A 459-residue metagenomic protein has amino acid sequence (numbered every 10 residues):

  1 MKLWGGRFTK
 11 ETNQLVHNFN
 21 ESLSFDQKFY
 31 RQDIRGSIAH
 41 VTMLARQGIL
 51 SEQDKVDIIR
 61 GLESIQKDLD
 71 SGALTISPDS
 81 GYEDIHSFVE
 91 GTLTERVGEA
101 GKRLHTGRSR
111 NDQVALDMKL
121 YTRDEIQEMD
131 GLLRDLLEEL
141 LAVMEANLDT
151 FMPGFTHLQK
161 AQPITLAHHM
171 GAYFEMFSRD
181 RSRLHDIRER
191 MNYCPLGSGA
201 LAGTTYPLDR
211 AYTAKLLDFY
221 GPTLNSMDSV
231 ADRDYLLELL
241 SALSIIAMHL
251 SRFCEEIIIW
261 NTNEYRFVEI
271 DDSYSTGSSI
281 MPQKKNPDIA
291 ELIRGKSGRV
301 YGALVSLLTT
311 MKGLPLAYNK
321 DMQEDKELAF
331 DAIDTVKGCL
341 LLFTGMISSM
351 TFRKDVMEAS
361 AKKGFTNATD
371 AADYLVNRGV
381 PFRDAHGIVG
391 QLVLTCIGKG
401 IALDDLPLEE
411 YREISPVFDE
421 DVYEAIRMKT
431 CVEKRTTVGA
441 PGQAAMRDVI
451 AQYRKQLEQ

Functional and structural regions predicted by a protein language model:
M1-G203, L208-K215, G221, T276-G277 (+4 more regions): A helix-coil-helix interface module used to build multimeric assemblies and to scaffold catalytic/cofactor sites
M1-G36, E99-A100, M281-Q459: Glycine-rich cofactor/substrate-binding loops
S37, I65, G72, M129 (+15 more regions): Amphipathic alpha-helices that form helix-helix packing interfaces
T42-L50, T165-H168, L237-I245, D370-G379: Short, well-ordered beta-strand elements within core beta-sheets of diverse protein domains
L50, L74, Y265-R266, P381 (+1 more regions): Conserved hydrophobic residue
L132, L158, Q162-A172, M176 (+11 more regions): Short, contiguous, pocket-lining structural segments that sit at or immediately flank catalytic/ligand-binding sites
A146, R183-D186, R190, F219-T223 (+7 more regions): Conserved helix-loop functional segments at active or binding sites
L217-T309: Acidic, glycine-rich loop-and-beta core segments that form the ion-binding/anion-interacting portion of active sites
